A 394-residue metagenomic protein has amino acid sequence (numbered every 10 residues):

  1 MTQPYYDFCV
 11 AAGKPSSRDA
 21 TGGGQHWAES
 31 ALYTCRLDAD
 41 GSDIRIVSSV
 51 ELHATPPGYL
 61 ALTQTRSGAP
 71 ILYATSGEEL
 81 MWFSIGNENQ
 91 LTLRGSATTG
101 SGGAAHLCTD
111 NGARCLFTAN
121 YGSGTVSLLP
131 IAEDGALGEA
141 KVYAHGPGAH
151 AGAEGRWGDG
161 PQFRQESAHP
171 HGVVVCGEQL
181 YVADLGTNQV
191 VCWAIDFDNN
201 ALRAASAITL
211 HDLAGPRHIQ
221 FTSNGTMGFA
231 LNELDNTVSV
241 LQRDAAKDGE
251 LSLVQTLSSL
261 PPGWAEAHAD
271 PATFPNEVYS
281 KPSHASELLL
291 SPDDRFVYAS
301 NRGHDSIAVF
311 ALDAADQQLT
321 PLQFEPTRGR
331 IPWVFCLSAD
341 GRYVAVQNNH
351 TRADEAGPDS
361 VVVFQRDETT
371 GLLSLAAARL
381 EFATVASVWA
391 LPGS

Functional and structural regions predicted by a protein language model:
P4-Y6, A69-P70, G112-R114, G177-E178 (+3 more regions): Short coil/turn segments that connect the beta-strands within blades of beta-propeller domains
K14-R18, E79-L80, G122-T125, T187-Q189 (+3 more regions): Short glycine/acidic-enriched loop and turn motifs that connect beta-strands
A28, P56-G58, G103, H169 (+5 more regions): Beta-rich catalytic cores
C35-S42, F83-Q90, L128-G138, W193-A201 (+3 more regions): Short loop/turn segments immediately following beta-strands, especially the blade-tip and inter-blade linker loops
L52, K141-Q165, I208, V254-S280 (+1 more regions): Surface-exposed loop and turn segments in beta-propeller and other repeat-based domains that flank or scaffold
L91-G172: Asp-box/WD-like beta-propeller blade repeats and closely related beta-sheet repeat scaffolds
K281-D316, E325-A353: Loop/turn-rich, solvent-exposed surfaces of beta-rich toroidal or solenoidal domains
